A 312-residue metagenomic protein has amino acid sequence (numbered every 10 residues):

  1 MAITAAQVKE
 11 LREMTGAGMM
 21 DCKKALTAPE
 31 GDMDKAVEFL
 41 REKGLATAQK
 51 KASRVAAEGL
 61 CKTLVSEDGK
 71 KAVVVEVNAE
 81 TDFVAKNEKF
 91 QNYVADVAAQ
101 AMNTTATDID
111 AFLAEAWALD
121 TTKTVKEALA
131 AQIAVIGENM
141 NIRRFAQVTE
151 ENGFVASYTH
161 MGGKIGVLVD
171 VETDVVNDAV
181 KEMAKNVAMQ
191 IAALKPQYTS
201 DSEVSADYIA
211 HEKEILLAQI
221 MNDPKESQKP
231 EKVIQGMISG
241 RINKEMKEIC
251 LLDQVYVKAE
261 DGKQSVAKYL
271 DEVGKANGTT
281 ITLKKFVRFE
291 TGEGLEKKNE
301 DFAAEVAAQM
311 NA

Functional and structural regions predicted by a protein language model:
A2-A312: N-terminal assembly/interaction segments in proteins that build large macromolecular machines
